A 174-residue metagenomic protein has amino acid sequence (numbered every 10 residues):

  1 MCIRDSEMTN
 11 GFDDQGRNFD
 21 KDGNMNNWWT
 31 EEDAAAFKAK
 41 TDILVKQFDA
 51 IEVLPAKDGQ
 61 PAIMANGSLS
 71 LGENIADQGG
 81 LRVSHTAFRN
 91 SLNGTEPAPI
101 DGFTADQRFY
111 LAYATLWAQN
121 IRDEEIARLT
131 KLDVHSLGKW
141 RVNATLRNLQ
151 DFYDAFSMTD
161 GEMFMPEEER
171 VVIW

Functional and structural regions predicted by a protein language model:
M1-I3: Short, small-residue-biased leader/transition segments that mark boundaries at the very start of proteins
G11-W174: Zinc-dependent metallohydrolase catalytic domains
